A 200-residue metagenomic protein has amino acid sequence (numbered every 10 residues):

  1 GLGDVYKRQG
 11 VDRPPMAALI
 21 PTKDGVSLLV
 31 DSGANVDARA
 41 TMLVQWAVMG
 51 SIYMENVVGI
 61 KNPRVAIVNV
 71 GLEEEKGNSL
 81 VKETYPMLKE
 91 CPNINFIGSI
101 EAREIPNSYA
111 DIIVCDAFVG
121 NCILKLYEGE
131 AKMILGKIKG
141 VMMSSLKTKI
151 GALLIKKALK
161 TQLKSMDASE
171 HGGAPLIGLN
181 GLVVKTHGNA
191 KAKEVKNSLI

Functional and structural regions predicted by a protein language model:
G1, L29, N62-A66: Short beta-strand segments at enzyme active-site cores
L2-Y6: Short, small-residue-biased leader/transition segments that mark boundaries at the very start of proteins
K7-R8, P15-P21, A34, Y53-G59 (+2 more regions): A generic local secondary-structure boundary/capping motif
R8-P15, P21-G25, L29-V30, Y109-I113 (+1 more regions): Glycine-rich phosphate/nucleotide-binding loop
M16, M42, M49, M54 (+4 more regions): Detector for methionine-enriched segments
G33, N95, K185: Short, flexible active-site loop motifs that bind/organize anionic cofactors or intermediates
A34-V36, N69-E74, I100-E104, D116-G120 (+2 more regions): Glycine-rich beta-alpha junction loops
V36-A102, D111: Glycine-rich phosphate/diphosphate-binding loop of Rossmann-like nucleotide-binding domains
